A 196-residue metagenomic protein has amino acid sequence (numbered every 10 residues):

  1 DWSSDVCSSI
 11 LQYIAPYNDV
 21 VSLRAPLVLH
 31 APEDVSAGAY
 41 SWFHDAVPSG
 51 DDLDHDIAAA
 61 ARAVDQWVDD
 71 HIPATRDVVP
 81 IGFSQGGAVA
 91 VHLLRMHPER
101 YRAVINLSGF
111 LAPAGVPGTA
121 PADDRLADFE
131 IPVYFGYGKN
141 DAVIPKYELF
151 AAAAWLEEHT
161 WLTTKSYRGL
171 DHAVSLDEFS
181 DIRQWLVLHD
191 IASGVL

Functional and structural regions predicted by a protein language model:
S3-D77: Serine-hydrolase catalytic machinery in alpha/beta-hydrolase-like enzymes
S9, H92-M96: Active-site signature of alpha/beta-hydrolase-fold catalytic machinery across serine- and Asp/Cys-nucleophile hydrolases
P80-G82, L107: Short beta-strand immediately N-terminal to the catalytic nucleophile in serine-hydrolase-like folds
G82-G86, A90: Gly/Ala-rich beta-loop-alpha elbow adjacent to hydrolase catalytic centers
E99-A112: A conserved short beta-strand
P113, K139-P145, H172-A173: Acidic catalytic loop of the alpha/beta-hydrolase fold
F129, Y134-Y137, D141: Short beta-strand/loop motif that positions the catalytic acidic residue of the alpha/beta-hydrolase fold
Y147-L196: C-terminal catalytic histidine-bearing segment of alpha/beta-hydrolase fold enzymes
